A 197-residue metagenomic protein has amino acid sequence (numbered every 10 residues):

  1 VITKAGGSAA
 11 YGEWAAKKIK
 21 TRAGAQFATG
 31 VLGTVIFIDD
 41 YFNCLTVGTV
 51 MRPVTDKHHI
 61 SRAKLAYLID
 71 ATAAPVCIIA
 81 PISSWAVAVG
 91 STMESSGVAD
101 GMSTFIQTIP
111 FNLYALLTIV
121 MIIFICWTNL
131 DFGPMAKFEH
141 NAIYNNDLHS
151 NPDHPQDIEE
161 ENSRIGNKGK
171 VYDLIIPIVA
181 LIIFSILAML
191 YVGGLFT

Functional and structural regions predicted by a protein language model:
V1-A66: Membrane-embedded alpha-helical segments and adjacent helix-loop junctions characteristic of multi-pass solute
A5-A9, K18, H58, S95-S96 (+2 more regions): Membrane-interface elements of multi-pass transporters and channels
Y11, A99-T104, G194-T197: Membrane-interface helix termini and inter-helical loops of multi-pass transporters
A23, T108, N112, N167-V171: Membrane-water interface of alpha-helical transmembrane segments
Q26-G30, A63-I78, G166-I178: Alpha-helical transmembrane segments and their helix-start/interface "positive-inside/aromatic belt" motifs in integral
G33-R52, R62-M135: Alpha-helical transmembrane segments and, especially, the helix-loop junctions at the ends of these helices
T118-T197: Long, contiguous bundles of hydrophobic transmembrane helices that form the permeation core of multi-pass
